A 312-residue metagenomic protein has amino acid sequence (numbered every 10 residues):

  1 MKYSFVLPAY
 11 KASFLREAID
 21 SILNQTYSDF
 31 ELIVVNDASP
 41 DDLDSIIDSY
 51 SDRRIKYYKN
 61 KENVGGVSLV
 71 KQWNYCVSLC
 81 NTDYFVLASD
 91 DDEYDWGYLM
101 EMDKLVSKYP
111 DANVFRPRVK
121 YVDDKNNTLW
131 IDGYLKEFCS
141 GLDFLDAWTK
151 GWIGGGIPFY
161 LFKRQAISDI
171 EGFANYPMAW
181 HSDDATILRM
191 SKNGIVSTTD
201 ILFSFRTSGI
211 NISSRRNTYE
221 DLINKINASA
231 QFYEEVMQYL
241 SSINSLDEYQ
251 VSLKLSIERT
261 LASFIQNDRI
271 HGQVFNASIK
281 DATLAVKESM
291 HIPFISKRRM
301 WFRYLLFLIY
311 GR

Functional and structural regions predicted by a protein language model:
F5, C139-E220: Conserved nucleotide-sugar donor-binding catalytic segment
K11-N24: Short, well-formed alpha-helical segments that are part of the catalytic scaffolds of diverse glycosyltransferases
L23-E62: Acidic donor-binding segment of Leloir-type glycosyltransferases
K61-C80: Glycine-rich, basic loop-to-helix element that forms the pyrophosphate-binding segment of sugar-nucleotide handling
F85: Short aromatic/hydrophobic "clamp" motif used to bind/position activated sugar donors
G97-W130: Conserved donor NDP-sugar-binding/catalytic core segment of glycosyltransferases
C139-L142, A179, I201-G209, R215-L246 (+1 more regions): Catalytic core of nucleotide-sugar-dependent glycosyltransferases
T260-R312: Membrane-interface aromatic/basic loop that binds lipid-linked glycans or pyrophosphate carriers, typified by
